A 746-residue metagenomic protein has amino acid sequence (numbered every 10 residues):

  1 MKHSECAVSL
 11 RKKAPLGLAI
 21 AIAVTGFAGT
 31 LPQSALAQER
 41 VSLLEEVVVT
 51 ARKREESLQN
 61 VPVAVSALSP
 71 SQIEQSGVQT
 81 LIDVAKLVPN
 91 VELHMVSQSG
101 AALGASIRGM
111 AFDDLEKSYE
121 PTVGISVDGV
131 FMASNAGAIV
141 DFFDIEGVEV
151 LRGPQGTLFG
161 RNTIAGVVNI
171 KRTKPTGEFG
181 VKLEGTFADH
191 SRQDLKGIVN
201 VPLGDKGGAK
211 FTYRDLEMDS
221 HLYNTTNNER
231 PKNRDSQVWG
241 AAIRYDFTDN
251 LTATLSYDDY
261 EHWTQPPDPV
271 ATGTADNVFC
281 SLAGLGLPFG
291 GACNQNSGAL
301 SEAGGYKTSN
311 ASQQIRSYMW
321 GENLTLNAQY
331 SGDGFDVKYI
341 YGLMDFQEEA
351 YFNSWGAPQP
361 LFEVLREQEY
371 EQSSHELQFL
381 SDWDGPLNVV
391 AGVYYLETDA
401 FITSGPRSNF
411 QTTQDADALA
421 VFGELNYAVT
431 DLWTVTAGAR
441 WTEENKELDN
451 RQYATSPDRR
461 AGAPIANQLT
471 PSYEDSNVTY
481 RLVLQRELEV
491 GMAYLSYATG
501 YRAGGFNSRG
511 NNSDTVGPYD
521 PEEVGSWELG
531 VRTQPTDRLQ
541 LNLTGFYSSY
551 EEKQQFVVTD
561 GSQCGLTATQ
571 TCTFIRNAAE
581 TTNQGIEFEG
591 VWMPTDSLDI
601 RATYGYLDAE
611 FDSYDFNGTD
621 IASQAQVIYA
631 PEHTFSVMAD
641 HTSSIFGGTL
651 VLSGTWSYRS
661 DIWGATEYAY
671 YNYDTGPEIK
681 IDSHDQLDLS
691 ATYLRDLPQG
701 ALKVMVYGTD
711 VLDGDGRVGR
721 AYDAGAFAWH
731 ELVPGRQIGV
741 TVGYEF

Functional and structural regions predicted by a protein language model:
M1-V78, I82-V88, N200, D249-N250 (+4 more regions): N-terminal Sec signal peptide and the immediately downstream disordered periplasmic leader that contains the TonB box
C6, L10-A14, A19-A21, N200 (+4 more regions): Conserved C-terminal beta-signal and adjacent last beta-strands/turns of outer-membrane beta-barrel proteins
R40-E178, L529: Acidic, small-polar-rich N-terminal luminal/periplasmic segments of exported/outer-membrane proteins
E120-T122, S134, F143-R152, T157-W239 (+5 more regions): Outer-membrane beta-barrel translocator/receptor signature
N228, R234-V389, Q540: Outer-membrane beta-barrel domain signature, strongest for Gram-negative TonB-dependent receptors and also present
R244-T248, F379-D382, P386-N388, Y394-L396 (+1 more regions): Structural signature of Gram-negative outer-membrane beta-barrels, strongest in the C-terminal barrel of TonB-dependent
T325-W355, E487-R502, P518-I586, V591-M593 (+2 more regions): Membrane-embedded beta-barrel scaffold of Gram-negative outer-membrane proteins
N388-G392, D431-V435, Y547-S549, C572-E667 (+1 more regions): Gram-negative outer-membrane beta-barrel transporters
